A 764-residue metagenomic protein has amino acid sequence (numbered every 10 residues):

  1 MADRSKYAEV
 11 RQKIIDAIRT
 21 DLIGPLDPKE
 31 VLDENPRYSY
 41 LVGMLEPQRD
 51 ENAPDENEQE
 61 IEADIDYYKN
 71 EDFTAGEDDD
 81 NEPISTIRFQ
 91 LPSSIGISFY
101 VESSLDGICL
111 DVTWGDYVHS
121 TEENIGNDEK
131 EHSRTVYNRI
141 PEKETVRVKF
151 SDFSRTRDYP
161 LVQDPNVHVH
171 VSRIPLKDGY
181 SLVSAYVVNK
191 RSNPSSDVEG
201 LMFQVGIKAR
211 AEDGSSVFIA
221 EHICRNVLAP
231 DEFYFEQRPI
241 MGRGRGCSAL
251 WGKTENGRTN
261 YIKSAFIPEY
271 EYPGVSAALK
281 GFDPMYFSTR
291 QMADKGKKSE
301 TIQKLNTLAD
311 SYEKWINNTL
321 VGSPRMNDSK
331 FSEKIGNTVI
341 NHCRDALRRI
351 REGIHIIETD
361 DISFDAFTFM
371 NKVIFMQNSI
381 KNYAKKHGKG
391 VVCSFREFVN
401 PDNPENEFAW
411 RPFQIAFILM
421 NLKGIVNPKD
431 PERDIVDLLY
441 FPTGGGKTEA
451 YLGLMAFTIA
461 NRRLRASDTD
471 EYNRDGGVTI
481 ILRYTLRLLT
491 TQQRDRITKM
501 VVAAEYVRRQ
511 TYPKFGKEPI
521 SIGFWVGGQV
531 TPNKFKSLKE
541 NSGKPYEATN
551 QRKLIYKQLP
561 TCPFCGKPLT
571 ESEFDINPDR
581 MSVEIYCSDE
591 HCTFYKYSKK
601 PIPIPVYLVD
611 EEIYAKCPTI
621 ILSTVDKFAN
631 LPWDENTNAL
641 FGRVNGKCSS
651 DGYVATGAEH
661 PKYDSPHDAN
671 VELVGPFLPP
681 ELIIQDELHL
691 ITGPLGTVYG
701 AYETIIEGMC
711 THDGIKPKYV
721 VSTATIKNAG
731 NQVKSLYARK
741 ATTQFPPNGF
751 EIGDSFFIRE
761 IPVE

Functional and structural regions predicted by a protein language model:
M1-R290: Long, charged/polar, low-complexity intrinsically disordered N-terminal extensions that precede catalytic
V112-V148, F153, Q291-L422, V426 (+3 more regions): Low-complexity, highly charged intrinsically disordered N-terminal segments that act as targeting/localization
L422-N427, T448-D475, R496-K499, T704-M709: Walker A/P-loop NTP-binding motif
D434-V436, F457-D495, E505-T511, G516-E518 (+3 more regions): Conserved SF1/SF2 helicase motif Ia
G476-E505, G523-V530, S623-W633, A724-G730: Conserved Walker A/P-loop ATP-binding site and its immediately adjacent core in helicase/helicase-like ATPase domains
G528, F535-P563, I576, K727 (+2 more regions): Conserved interdomain linker/interface between the two RecA-like ATPase lobes of SF2 helicase motors
P618, D626, L640-K662, V674-M709: SF2 helicase catalytic motif II
T692-I758: Post-DEXD/H (motif II) to motif III coupling segment of the RecA-like Helicase ATP-binding lobe
